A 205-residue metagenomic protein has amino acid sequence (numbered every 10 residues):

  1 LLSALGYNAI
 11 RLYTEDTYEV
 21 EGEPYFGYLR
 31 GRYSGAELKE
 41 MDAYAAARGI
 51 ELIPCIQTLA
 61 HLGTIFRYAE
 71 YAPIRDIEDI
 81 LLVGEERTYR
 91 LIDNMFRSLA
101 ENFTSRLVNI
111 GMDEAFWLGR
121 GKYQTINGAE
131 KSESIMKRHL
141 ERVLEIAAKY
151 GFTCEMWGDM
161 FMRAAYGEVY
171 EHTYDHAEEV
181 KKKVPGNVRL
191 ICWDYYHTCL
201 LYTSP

Functional and structural regions predicted by a protein language model:
L1-E155: Feature activates predominantly on carbohydrate-active enzymes
E155-M156, M160-W193: Substrate-binding cleft/loops of secretory-pathway carbohydrate-active enzymes
D194-T198: Short beta->alpha connector loops
Y202-P205: Conserved small/polar residues in nucleotide/adenosyl-binding loops
